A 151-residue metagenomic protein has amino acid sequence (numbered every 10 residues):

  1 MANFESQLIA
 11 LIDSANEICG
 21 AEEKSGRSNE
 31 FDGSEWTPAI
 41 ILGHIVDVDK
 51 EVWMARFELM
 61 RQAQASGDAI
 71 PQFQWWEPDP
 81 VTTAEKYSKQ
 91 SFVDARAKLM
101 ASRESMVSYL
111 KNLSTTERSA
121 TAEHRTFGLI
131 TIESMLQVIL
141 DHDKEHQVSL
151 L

Functional and structural regions predicted by a protein language model:
M1, E85-F92, R125-I132: A short, mixed-charge helix-start or loop-turn motif at secondary-structure junctions
M1-Q7: Short, charged, low-complexity loops and linkers
Q7, L11, C19-G20, W75-S119: Acidic/histidine-rich alpha-helical segments that form the ligand environment of transition-metal centers
L11-S14, D49, L99-S102, I139-H142: Hydrophobic/aromatic residues within well-ordered alpha-helical segments
D13-N16, T37: Hydrophobic ligand-binding cavity/cleft-lining segments
I18-N29: N-terminal first-folded block
S28-P78, V107, S119-L151: Short, contiguous alpha-helical
